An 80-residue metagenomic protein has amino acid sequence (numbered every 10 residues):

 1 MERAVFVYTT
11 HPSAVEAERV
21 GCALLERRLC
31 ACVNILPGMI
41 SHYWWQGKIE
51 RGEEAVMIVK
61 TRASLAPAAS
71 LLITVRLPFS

Functional and structural regions predicted by a protein language model:
M1-S80: Positively charged, small/polar-rich N-terminal and surface patches that mediate targeting and assembly and bind
